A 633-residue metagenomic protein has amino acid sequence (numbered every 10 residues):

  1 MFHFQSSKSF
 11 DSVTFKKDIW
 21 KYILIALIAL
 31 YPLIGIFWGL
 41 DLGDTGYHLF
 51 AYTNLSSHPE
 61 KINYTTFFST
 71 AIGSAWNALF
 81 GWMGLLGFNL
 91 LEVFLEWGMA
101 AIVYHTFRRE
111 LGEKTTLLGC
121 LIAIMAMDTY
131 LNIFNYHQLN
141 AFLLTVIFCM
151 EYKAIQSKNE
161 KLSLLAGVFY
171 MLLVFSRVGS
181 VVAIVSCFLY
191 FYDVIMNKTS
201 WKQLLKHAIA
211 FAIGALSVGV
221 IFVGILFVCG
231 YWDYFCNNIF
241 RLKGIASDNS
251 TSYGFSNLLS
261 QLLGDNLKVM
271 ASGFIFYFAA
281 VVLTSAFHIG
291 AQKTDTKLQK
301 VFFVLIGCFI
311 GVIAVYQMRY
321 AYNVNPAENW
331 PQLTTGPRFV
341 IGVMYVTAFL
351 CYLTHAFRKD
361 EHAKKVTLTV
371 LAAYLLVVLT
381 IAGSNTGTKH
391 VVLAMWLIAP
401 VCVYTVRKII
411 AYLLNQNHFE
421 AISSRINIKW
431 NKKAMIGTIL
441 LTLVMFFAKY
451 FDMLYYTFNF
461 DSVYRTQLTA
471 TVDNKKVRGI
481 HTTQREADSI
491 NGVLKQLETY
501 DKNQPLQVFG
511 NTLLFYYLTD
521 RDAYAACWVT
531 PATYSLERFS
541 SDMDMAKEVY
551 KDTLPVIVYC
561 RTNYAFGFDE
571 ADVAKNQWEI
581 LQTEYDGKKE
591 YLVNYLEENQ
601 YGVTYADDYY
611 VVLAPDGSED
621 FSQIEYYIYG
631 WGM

Functional and structural regions predicted by a protein language model:
I34-A51, E60-W76, W82-M83, G230-Y231 (+2 more regions): Extracytoplasmic catalytic/substrate-binding loops of multi-pass membrane glycan-assembly enzymes
L90-E110, V146: Transmembrane-helix motifs of polytopic, lipid-linked glycan transferases
V103-M125, K161: Transmembrane-helix signature of polytopic, membrane-embedded enzymes that assemble or transfer cell-envelope glycans
R109-K114, I147-S163, L173, K198 (+1 more regions): Membrane-interface transmembrane helices that cradle and orient dolichyl/undecaprenyl
D128, L162-Y190, A215-S217, A373-G383: Membrane-interface alpha helices of multi-pass inner-membrane proteins
N132-A141: Short acidic/glycine- and proline-prone juxtamembrane loop motifs at membrane-interface regions of multi-pass membrane
Q156, A183-V220, G224, V228 (+1 more regions): Perimembrane helix-loop-helix junctions
A448-T533, L554-F568, D607-P615: Short periplasmic/luminal acceptor-recognition loop of GT-C membrane glycosyltransferases, typified by
